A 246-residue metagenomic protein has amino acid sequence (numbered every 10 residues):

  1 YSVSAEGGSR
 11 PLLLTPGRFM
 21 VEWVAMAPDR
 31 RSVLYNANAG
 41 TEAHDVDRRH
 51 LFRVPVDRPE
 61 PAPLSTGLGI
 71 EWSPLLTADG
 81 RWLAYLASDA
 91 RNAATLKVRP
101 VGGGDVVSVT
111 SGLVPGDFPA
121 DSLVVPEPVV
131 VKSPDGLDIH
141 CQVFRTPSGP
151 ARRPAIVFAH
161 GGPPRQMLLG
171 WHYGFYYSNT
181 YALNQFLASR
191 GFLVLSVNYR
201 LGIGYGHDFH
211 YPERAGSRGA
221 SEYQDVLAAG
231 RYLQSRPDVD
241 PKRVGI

Functional and structural regions predicted by a protein language model:
Y1-D29, N38-A43, D47, V54-W72 (+1 more regions): Multi-bladed beta-propeller domains
R30, I70-I246: Serine-hydrolase catalytic core recognition
E42-R49, D89-A93: Short, solvent-exposed loop/turn segments at conserved positions within beta-propeller repeat blades
